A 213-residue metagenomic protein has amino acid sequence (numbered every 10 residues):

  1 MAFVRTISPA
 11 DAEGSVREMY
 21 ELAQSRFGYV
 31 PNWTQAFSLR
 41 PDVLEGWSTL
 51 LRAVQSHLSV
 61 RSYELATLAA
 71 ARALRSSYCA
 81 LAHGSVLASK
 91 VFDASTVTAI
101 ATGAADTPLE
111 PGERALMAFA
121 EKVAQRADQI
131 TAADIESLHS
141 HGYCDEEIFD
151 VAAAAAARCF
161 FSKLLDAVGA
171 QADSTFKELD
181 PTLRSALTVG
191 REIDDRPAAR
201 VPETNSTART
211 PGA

Functional and structural regions predicted by a protein language model:
M1-A213: Hydrophobic alpha-helical segments
